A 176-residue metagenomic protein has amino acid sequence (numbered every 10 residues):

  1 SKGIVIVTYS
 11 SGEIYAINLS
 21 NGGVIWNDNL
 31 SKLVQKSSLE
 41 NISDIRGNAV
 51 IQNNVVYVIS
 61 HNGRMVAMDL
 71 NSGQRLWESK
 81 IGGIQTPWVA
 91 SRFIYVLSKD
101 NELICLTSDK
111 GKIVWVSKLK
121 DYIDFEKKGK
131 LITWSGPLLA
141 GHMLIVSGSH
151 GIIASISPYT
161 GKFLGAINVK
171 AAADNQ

Functional and structural regions predicted by a protein language model:
S1-K2, N27-I51, Q74-S91, V116-L138 (+1 more regions): Extracytoplasmic beta-rich repeat domains
Y15, V24, V66, I104 (+1 more regions): WD40 beta-propeller blade core
L19-G22, D69-S72, T107-K110, S157-G161: Short loop/turn segments that connect beta-strands within beta-propeller blades
T86, A90-L106, K112: Acidic (E/D-rich), amphipathic helical modules within compact regulatory domains
G136-Q176: Ankyrin-repeat and related helical/solenoid repeat scaffolds used for protein-protein interactions
